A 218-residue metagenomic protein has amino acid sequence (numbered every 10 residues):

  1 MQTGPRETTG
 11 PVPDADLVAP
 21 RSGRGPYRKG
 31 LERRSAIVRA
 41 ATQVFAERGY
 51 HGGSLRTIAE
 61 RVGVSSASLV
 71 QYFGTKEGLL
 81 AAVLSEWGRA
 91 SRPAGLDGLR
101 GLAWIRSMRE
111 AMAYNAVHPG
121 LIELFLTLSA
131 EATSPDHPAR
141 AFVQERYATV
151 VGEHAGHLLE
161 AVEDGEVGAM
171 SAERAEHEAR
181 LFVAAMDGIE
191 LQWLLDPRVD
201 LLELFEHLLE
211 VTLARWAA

Functional and structural regions predicted by a protein language model:
M1-E32, G165-G168: N-terminal intrinsically disordered/low-complexity leader segments
R33-A36, A40-G78, A82: Helix-turn-helix
A82, P93-I122, G168, A172-F182: Hydrophobic alpha-helical connector segments
S85-S91: Short, basic, alpha-helical segments at the C-terminal edge of helix-turn-helix-like DNA-binding modules
L96-G101, P119-G120, H137-D164: Amphipathic alpha-helical packing segments from all-alpha helical-bundle domains
I105-L128, T133-P138, G152, G156: Helical hydrophobic small-molecule/effector-binding pocket
D136-Q144, D164-T212: Hydrophobic/aromatic-rich alpha-helical bundle segments in the mid-to-C-terminal region
